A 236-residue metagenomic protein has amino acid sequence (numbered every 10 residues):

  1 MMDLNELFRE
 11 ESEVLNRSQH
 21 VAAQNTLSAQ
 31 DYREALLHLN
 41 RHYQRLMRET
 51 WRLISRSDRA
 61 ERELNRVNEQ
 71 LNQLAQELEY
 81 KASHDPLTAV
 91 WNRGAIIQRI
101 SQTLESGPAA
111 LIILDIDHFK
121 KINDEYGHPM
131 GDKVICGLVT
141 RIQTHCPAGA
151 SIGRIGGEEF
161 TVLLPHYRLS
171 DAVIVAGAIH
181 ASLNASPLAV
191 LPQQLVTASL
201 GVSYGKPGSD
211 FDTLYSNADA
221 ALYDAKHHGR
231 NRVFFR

Functional and structural regions predicted by a protein language model:
M1-R66: N-terminal membrane insertion elements
M47-P86, G94-L104, P108: Signal-transducing coiled-coil linker helices
E79-Q98, L114-H128, C136: Conserved nucleotide-binding and Mg2+-coordinating catalytic segments in signaling enzymes
M130-G149, E159: Active-site-proximal alpha-helical element of nucleotidyl cyclase-like catalytic domains and analogous helices
V139-T140, D171-A189, D219: Alpha-helical scaffold within the catalytic cores of cyclic-nucleotide enzymes
S151-R154, Q194: A short pre-motif secondary-structure segment
L163-A172, S199-L214: Catalytic strand-loop-helix junctions within cyclic-nucleotide turnover domains
Y204-F235: Catalytic-core segments of nucleotide cyclases and related cyclic-nucleotide turnover enzymes
